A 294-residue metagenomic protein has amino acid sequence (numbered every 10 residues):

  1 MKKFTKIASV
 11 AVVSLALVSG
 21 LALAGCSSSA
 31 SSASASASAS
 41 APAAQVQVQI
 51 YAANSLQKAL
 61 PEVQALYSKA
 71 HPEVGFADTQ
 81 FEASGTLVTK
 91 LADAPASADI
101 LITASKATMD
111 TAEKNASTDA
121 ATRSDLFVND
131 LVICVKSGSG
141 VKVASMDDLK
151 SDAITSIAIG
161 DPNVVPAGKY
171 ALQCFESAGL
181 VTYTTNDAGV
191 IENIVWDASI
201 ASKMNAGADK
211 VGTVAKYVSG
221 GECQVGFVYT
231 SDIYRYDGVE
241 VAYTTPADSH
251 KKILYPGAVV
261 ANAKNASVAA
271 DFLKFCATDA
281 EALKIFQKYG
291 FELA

Functional and structural regions predicted by a protein language model:
M1-V13: Bacterial N-terminal signal peptides that target proteins for export
V12-S19, F175: Core hydrophobic alpha-helical transmembrane segments of single-pass membrane proteins
L21-G25: C-terminal motif of bacterial Sec signal peptides marking the signal peptidase cleavage site
S27-K69, Q80, G85, T89-A92 (+4 more regions): Exported/periplasmic ABC-transporter solute-binding proteins
G75-D78: Short beta-strand elements in bilobed, periplasmic/extracellular small-molecule ligand-binding domains
A98-S105, M109-K114, D119-D125: Short beta-strand-centered segments that line the small-molecule binding cleft or hinge of alpha/beta clamshell
